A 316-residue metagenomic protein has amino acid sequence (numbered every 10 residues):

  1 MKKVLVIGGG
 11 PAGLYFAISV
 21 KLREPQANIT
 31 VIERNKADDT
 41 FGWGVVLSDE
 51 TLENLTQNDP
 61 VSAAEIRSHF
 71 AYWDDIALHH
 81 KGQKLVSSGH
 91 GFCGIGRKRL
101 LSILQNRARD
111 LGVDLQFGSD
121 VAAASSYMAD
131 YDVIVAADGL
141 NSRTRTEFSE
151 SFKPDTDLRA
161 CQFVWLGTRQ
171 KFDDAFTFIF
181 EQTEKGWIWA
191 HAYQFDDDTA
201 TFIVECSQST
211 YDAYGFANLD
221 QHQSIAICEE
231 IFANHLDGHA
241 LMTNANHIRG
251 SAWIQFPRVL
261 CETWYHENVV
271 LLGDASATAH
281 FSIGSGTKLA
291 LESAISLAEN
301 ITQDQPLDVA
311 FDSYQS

Functional and structural regions predicted by a protein language model:
M1-V4: Extreme N-terminal starter segment of soluble prokaryotic enzymes
V6-S19, V135-A136, G250-S316: Conserved mid-domain beta->alpha element of the FAD-binding
A12, A37, N141: Conserved Rossmann-like nucleotide-cofactor binding loop
K21-G42: Glycine-rich FAD pyrophosphate-binding loop
K36-N54: Conserved N-terminal glycine-rich FAD pyrophosphate-binding loop of Rossmann-like flavoproteins
D49-W165: Conserved N-terminal helical subregion
S88-H90, G96, D173-F256: Conserved FAD/dinucleotide-binding core of flavoprotein oxidoreductases
F163-D174: Glycine-rich loop(s) and the adjacent beta-strand/alpha-helix scaffold that form part
